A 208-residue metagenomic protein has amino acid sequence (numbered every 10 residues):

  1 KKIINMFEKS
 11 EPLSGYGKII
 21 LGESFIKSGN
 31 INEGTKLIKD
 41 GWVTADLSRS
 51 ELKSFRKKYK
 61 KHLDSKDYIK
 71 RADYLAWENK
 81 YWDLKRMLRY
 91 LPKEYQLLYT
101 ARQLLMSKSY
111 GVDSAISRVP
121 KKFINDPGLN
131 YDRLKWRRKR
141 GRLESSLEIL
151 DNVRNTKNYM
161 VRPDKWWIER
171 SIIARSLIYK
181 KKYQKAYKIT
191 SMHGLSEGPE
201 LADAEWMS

Functional and structural regions predicted by a protein language model:
K1-S208: Alpha-helical solenoid repeat scaffolds
